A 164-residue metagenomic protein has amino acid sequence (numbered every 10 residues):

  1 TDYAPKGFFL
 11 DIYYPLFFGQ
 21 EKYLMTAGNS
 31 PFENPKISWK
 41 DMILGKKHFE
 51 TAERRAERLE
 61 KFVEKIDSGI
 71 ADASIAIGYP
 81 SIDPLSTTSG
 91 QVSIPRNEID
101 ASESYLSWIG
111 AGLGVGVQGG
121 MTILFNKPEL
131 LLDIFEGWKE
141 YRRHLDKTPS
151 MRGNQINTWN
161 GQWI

Functional and structural regions predicted by a protein language model:
T1-Y79, D83, T88, N126-E136: N-terminal alpha-helical interaction blocks
N34-S38, S93-I164: Domain-exit/linker segments immediately C-terminal to small folded modules
